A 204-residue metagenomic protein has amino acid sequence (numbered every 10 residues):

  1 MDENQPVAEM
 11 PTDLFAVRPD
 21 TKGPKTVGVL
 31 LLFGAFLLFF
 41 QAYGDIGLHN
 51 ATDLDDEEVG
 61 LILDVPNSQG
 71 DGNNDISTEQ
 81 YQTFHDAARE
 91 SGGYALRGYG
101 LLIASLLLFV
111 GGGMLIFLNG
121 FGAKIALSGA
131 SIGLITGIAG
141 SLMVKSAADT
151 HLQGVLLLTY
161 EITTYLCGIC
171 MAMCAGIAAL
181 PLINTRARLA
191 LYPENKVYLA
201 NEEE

Functional and structural regions predicted by a protein language model:
D2-E204: Topology signature of small-to-medium multi-pass alpha-helical membrane proteins
